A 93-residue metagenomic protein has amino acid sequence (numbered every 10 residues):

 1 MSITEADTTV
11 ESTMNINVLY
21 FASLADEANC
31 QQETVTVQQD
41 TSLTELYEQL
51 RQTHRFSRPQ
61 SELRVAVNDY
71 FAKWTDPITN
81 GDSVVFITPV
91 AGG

Functional and structural regions predicted by a protein language model:
S2-G92: Ubiquitin-like/PB1-type beta-grasp interaction modules and other compact soluble beta-rich domains
